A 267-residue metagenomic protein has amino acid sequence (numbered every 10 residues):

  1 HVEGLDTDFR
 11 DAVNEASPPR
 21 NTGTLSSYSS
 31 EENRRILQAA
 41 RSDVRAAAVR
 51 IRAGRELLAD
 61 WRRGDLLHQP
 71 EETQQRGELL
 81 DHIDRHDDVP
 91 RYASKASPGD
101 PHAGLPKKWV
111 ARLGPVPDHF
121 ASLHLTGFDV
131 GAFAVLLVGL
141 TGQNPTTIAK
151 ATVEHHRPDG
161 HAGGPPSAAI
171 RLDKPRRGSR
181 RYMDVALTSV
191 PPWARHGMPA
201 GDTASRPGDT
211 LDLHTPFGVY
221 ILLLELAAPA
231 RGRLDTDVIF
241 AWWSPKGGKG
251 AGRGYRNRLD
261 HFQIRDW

Functional and structural regions predicted by a protein language model:
H1-R10, T22, S27-P98: N-terminal DNA-binding recognition helix of tyrosine site-specific recombinases/integrases
F9-S17: Short, conserved phosphate-binding/catalytic loop or strand-edge motifs used in phosphoryl-/nucleotidyl-transfer
S17, S26, E32-I36, A40-D43 (+1 more regions): Extended accessory and catalytic-adjacent subdomains in large enzymes
